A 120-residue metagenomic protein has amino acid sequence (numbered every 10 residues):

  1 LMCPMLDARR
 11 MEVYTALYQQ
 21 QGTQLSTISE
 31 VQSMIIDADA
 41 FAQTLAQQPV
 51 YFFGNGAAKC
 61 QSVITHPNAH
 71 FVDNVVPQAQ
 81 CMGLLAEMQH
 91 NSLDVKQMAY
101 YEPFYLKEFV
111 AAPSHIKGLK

Functional and structural regions predicted by a protein language model:
L1-P77, Y105, V110-A111, H115: Surface "functional belts" at beta-alpha junctions
V72-K120: Acyltransferase
